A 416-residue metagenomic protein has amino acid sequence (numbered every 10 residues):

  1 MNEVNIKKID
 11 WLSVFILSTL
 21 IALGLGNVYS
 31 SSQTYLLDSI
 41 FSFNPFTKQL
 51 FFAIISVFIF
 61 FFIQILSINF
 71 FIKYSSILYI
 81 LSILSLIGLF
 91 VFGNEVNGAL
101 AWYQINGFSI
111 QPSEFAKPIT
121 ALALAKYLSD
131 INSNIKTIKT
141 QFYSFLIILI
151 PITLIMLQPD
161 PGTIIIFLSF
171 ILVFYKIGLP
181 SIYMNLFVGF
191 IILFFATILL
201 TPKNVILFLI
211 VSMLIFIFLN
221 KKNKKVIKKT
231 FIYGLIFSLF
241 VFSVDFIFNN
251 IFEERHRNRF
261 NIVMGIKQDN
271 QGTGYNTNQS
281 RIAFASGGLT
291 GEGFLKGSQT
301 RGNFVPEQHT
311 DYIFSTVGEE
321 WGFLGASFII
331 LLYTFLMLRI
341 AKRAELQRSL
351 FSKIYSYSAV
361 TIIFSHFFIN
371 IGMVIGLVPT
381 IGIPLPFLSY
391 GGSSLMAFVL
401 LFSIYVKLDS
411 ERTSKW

Functional and structural regions predicted by a protein language model:
M1-L17, F46: N-terminal membrane topogenic signal
M1-N2, N370-W416: A juxtamembrane structural motif centered on a specific transmembrane helix
I16-N27, L36-Q271, E319-I375, L400 (+1 more regions): Hydrophobic alpha-helical transmembrane segments of multi-pass inner membrane proteins, especially in bacterial systems
I110, Q279, F387-L388: Short hydrophobic beta-strand that contains or immediately precedes a catalytic carboxylate
D160-I165, E292-G297, Q308-T310, G372 (+3 more regions): Transmembrane helix boundary and interhelical junction motifs in multipass membrane proteins
R259-T310, W321-A326: TM-adjacent membrane-interface loops and short helices in multi-pass inner/ER membrane proteins
N278, E307-D311, S315, S352 (+1 more regions): Alpha-helical membrane and juxtamembrane elements of multi-pass inner-membrane transport and channel proteins
S315, A326, Y357-S358, P386 (+1 more regions): Pore-lining and gate-forming transmembrane alpha-helices of multi-pass membrane transport proteins
